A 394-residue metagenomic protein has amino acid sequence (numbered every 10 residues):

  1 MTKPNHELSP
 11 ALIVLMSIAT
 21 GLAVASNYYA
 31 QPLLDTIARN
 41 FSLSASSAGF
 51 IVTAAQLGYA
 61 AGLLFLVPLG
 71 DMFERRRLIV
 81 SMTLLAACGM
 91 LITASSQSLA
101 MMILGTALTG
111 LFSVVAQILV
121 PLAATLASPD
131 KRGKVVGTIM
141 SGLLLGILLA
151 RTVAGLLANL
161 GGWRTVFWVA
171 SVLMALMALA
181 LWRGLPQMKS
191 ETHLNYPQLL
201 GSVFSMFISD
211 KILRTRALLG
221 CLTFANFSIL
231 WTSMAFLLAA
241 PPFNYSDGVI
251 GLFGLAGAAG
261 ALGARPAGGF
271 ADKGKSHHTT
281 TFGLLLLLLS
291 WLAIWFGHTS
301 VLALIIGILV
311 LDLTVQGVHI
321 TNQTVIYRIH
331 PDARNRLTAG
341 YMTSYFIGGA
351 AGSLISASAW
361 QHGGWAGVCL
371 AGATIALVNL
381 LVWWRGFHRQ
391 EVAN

Functional and structural regions predicted by a protein language model:
A61-L99: Conserved MFS/SLC helix-loop-helix module at the cytosolic interface between two early adjacent transmembrane helices
L63-E74, L262-S276, W360: Helix-to-loop junctions at the C-terminal end of transmembrane segments in multipass secondary transporters
R77-L91, H278-L292, A373: Structural signature of the two symmetry-related core transmembrane helices
M101, T138-L185: Helix-loop-helix hairpin linking two adjacent transmembrane segments in secondary transporters
G105-G142: Cytoplasmic helix-loop-helix junction between adjacent transmembrane helices in 12-TM secondary transporters
V115-A127, G317-H330: Intracellular juxtamembrane helix-capping segments at the cytosolic ends of symmetry-related transmembrane helices
W182-S205: Flexible cytoplasmic inter-helical loops of multi-pass small-molecule transporters
H277-N322: C-terminal transmembrane helical hairpin of 12-TM major facilitator-type secondary transporters
